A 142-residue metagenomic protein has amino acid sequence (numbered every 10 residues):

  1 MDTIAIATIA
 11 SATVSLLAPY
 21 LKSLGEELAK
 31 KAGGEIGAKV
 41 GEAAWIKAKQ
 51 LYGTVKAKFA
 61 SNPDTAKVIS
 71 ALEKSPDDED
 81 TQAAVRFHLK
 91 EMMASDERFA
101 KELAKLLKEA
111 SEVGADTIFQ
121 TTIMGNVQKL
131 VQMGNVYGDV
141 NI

Functional and structural regions predicted by a protein language model:
M1-V14, A18, E42-N126, M133-I142: Short amphipathic alpha-helical segments that predominantly mediate membrane engagement
L17-K31: Short hydrophobic alpha-helical membrane-entry/anchor segments
